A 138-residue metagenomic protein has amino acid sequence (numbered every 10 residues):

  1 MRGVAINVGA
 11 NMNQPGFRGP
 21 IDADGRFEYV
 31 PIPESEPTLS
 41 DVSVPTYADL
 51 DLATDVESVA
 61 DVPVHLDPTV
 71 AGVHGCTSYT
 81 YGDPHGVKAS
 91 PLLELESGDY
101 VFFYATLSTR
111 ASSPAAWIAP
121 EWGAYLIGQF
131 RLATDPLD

Functional and structural regions predicted by a protein language model:
M1-L95: Compositionally biased, charged N-terminal/linker segments
A5, F102, Q129-R131: Residues within well-ordered beta-strands of beta-sheet-rich folds
M12-P15, R110-A111, D135-L137: Eukaryotic short linear interaction motifs
P20-D22, A111-W117: Generic preference for flexible, low-structure residues
S97-Y100: Loop/turn positions that initiate beta-strands
Y104-R110: Short, charged beta-turn/beta-strand-edge "cap" motif at the junction between a beta-strand and an adjacent loop
P114-D138: Aromatic- and Lys/Arg-enriched surface recognition patch
